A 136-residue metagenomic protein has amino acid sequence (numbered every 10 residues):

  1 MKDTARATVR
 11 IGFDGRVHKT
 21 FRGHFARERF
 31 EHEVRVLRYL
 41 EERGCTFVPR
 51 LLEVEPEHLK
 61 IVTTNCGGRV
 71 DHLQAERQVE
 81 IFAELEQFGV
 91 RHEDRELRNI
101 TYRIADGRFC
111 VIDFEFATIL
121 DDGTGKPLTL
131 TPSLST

Functional and structural regions predicted by a protein language model:
M1-R38: ATP-binding glycine-rich loop module of kinase domains
V9-R10, G15-K19, V48, V62 (+2 more regions): Short hydrophobic-acidic sequence motifs that mark active-site Asp/Glu residues
G12, E55-E57, R103-A105: Structural motif
R22, A26-F30, R38-I81: Conserved structural core of kinase catalytic domains
E33, D94, D113: Acidic active-site catalytic centers that drive phospho-/nucleotidyl reactions and related ester hydrolyses
A75, Q87-V90, R103-T136: C-lobe/activation-segment region of protein kinase-like
E84: Acyl-donor (CoA/ACP) binding surface of acyl/acetyltransferases
R95-Y102: Hydrophobic residue at the +6 position relative to the catalytic HRD Asp in the kinase catalytic loop
